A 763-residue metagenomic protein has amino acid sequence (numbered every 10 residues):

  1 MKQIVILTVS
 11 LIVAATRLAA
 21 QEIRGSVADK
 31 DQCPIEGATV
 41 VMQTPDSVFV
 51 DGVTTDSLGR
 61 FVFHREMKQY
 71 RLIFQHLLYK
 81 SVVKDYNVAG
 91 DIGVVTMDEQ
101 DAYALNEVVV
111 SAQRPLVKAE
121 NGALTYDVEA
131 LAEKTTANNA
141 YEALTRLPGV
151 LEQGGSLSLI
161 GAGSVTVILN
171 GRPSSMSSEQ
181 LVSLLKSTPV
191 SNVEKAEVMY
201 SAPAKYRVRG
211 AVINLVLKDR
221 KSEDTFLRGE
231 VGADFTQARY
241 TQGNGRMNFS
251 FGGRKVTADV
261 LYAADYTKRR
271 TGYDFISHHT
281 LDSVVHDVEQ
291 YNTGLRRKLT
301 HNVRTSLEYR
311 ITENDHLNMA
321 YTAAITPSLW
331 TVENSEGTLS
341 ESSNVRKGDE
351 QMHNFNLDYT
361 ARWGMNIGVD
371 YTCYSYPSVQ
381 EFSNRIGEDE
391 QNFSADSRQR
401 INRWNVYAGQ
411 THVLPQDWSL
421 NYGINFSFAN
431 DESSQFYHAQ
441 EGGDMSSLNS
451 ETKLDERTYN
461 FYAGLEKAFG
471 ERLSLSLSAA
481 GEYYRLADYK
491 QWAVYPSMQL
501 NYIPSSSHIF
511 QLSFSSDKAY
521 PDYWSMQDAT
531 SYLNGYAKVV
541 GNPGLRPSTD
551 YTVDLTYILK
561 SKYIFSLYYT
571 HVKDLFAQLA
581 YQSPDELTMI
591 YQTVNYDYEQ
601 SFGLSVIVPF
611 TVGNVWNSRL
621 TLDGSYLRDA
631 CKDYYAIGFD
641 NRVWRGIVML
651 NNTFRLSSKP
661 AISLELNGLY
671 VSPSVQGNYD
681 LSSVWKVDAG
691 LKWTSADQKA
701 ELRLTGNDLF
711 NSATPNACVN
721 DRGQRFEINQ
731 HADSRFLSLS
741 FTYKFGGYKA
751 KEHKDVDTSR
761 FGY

Functional and structural regions predicted by a protein language model:
V41-Q43, Q75-Y79, D91-A132, E152-G154 (+1 more regions): Short, acidic, small-residue-rich periplasmic hinge/interaction motif at the N-terminus of Gram-negative outer-membrane
Q43-V48, R71-D85: A short, solvent-exposed loop/turn motif at the edges and junctions of modular extracellular/periplasmic domains
D46-R60: Short, acidic Ser/Thr/Gly-rich low-complexity loop/linker segments typical of extracellular and cell-surface proteins
H64, S174-S201: Short acidic/polar hinge/loop motifs at secondary-structure boundaries that mediate gating or recognition
I92-T96, A140-A143, L181-S183, E197 (+2 more regions): N-terminal periplasmic accessory domains that precede and gate Gram-negative outer-membrane beta-barrel machines
Y141-M176, N214: Extracytoplasmic beta-strand/coil segments of soluble accessory domains associated with Gram-negative outer-membrane
V256, T300-P327, N344-P496, I503-S507 (+3 more regions): Face-selective signature of the C-terminal outer-membrane beta-barrel domain
L454, K518-S566, H571-K573, M589-G603 (+2 more regions): Outer-membrane beta-barrel signature, preferentially recognizing the C-terminal barrel domain of Gram-negative
